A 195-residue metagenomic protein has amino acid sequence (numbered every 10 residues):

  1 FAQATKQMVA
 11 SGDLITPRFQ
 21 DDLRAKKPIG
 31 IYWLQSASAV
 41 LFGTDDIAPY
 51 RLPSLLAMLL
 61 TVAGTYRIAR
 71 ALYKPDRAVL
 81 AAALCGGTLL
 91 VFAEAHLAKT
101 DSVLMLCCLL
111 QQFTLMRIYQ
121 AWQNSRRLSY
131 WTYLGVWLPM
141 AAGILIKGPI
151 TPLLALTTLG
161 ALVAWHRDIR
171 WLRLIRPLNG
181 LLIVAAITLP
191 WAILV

Functional and structural regions predicted by a protein language model:
F1-V195: Membrane-integral, polyisoprenol-dependent glycosyltransferases of the GT-C/oligosaccharyltransferase superfamily
